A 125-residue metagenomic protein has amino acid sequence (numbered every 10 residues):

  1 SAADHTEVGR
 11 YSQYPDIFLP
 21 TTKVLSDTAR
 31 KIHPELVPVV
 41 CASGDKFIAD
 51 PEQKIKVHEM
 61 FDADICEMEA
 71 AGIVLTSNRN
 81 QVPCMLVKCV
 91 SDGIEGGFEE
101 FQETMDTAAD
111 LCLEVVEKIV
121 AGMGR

Functional and structural regions predicted by a protein language model:
S1-F61: Mid-sequence, gly/pro-rich, charge-dense loop/helix-turn segments that line enzyme active sites
A3-Q13, A70-I73, V116-A121: Short C-terminal domain-edge/linker segments immediately following a structured domain
F18-S26, D50, C66, A70 (+2 more regions): Generic structural signal for well-ordered, non-membrane alpha-helical segments in soluble metabolic enzymes
V24-E35, T76, E114-G122: Generic non-transmembrane alpha-helical segments
F47-E95, E99: A C-terminal functional module that forms or caps the active site or interfaces directly with catalytic machinery
I94-R125: His/Asp/Glu-rich mid-to-C-terminal helical/loop segments that flank catalytic regions of hydrolases
